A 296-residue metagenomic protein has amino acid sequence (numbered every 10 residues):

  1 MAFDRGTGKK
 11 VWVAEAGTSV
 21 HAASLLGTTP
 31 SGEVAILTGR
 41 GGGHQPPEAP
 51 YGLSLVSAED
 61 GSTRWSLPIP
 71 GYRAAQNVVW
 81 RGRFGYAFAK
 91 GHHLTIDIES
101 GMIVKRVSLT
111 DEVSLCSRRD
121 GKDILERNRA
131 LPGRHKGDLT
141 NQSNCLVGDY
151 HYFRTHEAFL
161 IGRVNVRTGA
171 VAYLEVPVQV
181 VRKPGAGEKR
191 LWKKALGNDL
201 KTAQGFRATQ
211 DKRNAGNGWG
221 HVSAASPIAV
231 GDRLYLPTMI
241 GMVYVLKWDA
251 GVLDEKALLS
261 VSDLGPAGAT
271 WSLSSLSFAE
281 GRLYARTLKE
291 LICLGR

Functional and structural regions predicted by a protein language model:
M1-R296: Noncatalytic, solvent-exposed loop/strand surfaces of beta-propeller-type extracellular/periplasmic domains
